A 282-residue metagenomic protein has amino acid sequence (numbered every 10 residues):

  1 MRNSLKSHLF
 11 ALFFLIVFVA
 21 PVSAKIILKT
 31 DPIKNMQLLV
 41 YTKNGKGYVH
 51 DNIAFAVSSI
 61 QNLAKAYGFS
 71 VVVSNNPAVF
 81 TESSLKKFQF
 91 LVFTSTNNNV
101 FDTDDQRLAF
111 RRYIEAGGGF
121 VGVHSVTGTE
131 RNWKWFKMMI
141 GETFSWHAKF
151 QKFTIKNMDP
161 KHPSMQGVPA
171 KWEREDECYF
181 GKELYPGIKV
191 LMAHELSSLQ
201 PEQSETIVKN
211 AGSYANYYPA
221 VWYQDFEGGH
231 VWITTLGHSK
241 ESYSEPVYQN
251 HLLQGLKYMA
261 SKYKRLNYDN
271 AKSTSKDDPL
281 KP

Functional and structural regions predicted by a protein language model:
M1-F10: Bacterial N-terminal signal peptides that target proteins for export
F10-P21: Bacterial N-terminal signal peptides
I26-M36, N62, A66-F69, S204-Y218 (+1 more regions): Extracellular ligand-binding/catalytic regions of CAZymes and related secreted enzymes and adhesion modules
L38-T42, K86-E130, G228: Short alpha-beta junction capping motif
N44-G47, P77-F80, T96-V100, F120 (+3 more regions): Solvent-exposed loop/turn segments at secondary-structure junctions within structured extracellular/periplasmic domains
G45-V57: Glycine- and acidic-residue-enriched helix-capping/strand-helix junction motifs
Y67-F80: A short, well-structured beta->alpha microelement
E142, H147-E227: Catalytic beta-strand/loop cores that center a nucleophilic Ser/Cys/Thr and support acyl-enzyme chemistry
